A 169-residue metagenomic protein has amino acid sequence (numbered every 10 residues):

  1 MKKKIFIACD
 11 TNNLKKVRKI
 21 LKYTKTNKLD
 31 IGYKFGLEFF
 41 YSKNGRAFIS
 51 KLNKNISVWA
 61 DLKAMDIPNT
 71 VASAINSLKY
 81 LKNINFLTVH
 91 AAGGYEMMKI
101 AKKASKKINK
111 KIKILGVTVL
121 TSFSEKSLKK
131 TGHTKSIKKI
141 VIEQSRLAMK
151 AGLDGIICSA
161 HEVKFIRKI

Functional and structural regions predicted by a protein language model:
M1-T11: Boundary/entry segment of secreted carbohydrate-active catalytic domains
K2, T70-N76, L81-I169: Conserved anion-binding
K4, G32, K54-L62, N109-L115: Short beta-strand/loop segments at the ligand-binding rim of alpha/beta enzyme cores
C9-L52, P68-V71, F165-R167: Conserved alpha/beta-domain cores
C9-T11, F35-F39, L62-A64, V89-A91 (+2 more regions): A cross-domain feature marking catalytic cores of carbohydrate-active enzymes and several ubiquitous metabolic/repair
K51-N53, S77-L78: A short glycine/small-residue-enriched secondary-structure motif
I56-T70, A74: Extended hydrophobic secondary-structure segments
